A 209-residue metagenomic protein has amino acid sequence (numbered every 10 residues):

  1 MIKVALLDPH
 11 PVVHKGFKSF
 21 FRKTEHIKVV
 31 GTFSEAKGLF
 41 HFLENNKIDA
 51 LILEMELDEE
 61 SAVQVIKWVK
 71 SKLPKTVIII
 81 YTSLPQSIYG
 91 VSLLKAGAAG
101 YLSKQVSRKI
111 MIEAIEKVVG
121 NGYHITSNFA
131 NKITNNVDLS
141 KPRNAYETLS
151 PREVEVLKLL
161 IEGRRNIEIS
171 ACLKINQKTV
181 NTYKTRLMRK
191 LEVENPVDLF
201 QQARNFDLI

Functional and structural regions predicted by a protein language model:
M1-V13, F17-F21, L51, L149: Conserved acidic segment of CheY-like receiver
H26-S34, F42, V193: Short hydrophobic/Thr-rich beta-strand motif most characteristic of the beta2 strand and flanking loop of CheY-like
N46-L53, L57: Active-site beta3 strand of CheY-like receiver
V63-P74: Short amphipathic alpha-helix used as the core "switch/output" element in two-component signaling
Y89-K95, G100-P151, E155: Short, flexible helix-to-coil linker/hinge segments that flank and couple to helix-turn-helix
P142-Q177: Helix-turn-helix DNA-binding segment
T185-I209: Basic, Lys/Arg-enriched C-terminal extension of HTH/homeodomain DNA-binding domains
